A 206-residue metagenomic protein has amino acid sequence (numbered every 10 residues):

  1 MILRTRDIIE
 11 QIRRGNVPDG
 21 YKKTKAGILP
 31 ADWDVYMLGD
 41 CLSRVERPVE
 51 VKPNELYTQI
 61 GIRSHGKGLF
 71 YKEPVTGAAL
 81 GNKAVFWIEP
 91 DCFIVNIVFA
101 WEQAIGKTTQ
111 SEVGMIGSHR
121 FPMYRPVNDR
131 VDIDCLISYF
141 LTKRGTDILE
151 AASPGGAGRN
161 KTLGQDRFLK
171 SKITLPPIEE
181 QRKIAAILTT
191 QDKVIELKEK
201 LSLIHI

Functional and structural regions predicted by a protein language model:
M1, I9, K23-A26, I184-I195: Hydrophobic structural patches
L3-P18: Short acidic N-proximal helix/loop "leader" segments that mark the beginning of a domain or an inter-domain linker
D19-G20, W101, M115-R120, G155-E179: A short glycine-rich beta-alpha junction/loop motif
D19-V49, K170, I178: Non-catalytic DNA-recognition/assembly elements of restriction-modification systems
G27-D34, P122-I133, Q165-A185: Proline-centric
G39-G81, E112, M123: DNA target-recognition patches
A84-G145, G164: A short beta-sheet element
I204-I206: Conserved small/polar residues in nucleotide/adenosyl-binding loops
